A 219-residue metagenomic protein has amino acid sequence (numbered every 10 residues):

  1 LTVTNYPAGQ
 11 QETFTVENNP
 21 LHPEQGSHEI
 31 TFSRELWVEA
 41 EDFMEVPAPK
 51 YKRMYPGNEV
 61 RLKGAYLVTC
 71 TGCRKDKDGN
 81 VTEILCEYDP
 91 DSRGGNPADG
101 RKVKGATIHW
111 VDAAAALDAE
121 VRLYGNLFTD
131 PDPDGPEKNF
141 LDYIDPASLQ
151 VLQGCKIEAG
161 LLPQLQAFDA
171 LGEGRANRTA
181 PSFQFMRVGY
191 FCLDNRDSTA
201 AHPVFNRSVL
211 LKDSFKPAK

Functional and structural regions predicted by a protein language model:
L1-K219: Basic, alpha-helical terminal appendages of large translation-related enzymes
